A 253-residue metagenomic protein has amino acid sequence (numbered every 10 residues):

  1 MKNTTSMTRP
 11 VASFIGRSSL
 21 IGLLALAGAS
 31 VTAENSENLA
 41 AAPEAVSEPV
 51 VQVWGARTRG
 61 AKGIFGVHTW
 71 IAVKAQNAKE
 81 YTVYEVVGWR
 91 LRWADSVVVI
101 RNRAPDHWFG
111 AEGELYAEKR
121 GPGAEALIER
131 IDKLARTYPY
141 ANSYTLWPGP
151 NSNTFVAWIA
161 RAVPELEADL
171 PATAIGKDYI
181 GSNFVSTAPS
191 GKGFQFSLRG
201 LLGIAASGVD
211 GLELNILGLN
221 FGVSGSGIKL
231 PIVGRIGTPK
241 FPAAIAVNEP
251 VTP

Functional and structural regions predicted by a protein language model:
M1-V11: N-terminal secretory signal peptides that target proteins for export/translocation
R9, A27-A29: Short, intrinsically disordered, charge-balanced linker/junction segments flanking boundaries in proteins
R17-A27: Bacterial N-terminal signal peptides
L20, A75, A160-R161: Residue-level marker of positions within ordered structural domains that often coincide with functionally constrained
T32-E37, T137-P253: Activation targets extended, charge/polar-rich intrinsically disordered C-terminal tails
E37-L39, E44-K119, N142, N220-P239: Glycine-rich catalytic cores of cysteine/serine-nucleophile enzymes that process amide/ester linkages in cell-envelope
N102-E165: Mid-length scaffold segments of soluble, non-membrane domains
